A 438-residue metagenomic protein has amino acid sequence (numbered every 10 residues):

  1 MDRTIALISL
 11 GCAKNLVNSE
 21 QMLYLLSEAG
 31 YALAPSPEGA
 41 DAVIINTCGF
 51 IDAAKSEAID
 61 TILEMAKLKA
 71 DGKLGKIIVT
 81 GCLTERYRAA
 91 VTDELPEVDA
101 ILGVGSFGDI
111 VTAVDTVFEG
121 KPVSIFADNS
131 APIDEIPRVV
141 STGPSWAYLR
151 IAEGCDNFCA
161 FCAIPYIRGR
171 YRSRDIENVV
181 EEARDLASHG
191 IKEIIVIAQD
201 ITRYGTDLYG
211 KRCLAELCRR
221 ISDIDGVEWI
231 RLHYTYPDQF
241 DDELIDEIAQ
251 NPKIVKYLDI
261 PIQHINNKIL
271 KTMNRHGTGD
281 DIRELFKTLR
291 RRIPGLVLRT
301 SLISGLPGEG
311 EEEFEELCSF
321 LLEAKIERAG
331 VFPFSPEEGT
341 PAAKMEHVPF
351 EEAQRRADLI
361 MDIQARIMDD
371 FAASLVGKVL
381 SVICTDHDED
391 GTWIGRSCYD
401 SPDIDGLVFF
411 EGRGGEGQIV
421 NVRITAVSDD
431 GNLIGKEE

Functional and structural regions predicted by a protein language model:
M1-Y204, E243, L258, D280-R291 (+5 more regions): Proteins enriched for Cys/Gly/acidic motifs involved in redox and nucleic-acid/cofactor modification
R3, Y31, G75, D99 (+4 more regions): A structural micro-motif
I8, I197-Q199, H233-T235, P261-Q263 (+5 more regions): Generic beta-strand/beta-sheet core signal
I77-V79, R86, S188-E312, L322: Conserved SAM/AdoMet-binding glycine-rich loop
D93-D109, A215-V227, Q250-V255, E316-R328 (+1 more regions): Structural recognition of alpha->loop->beta junctions
L95-P96, V117-G120, R212-L214, I248-Q250 (+1 more regions): Short, hinge-like loop/turn segments at secondary-structure boundaries
C159, V179, V196, L232 (+7 more regions): Conserved, mostly hydrophobic/aromatic
P336, K344-E438: Terminal RNA-binding accessory module
